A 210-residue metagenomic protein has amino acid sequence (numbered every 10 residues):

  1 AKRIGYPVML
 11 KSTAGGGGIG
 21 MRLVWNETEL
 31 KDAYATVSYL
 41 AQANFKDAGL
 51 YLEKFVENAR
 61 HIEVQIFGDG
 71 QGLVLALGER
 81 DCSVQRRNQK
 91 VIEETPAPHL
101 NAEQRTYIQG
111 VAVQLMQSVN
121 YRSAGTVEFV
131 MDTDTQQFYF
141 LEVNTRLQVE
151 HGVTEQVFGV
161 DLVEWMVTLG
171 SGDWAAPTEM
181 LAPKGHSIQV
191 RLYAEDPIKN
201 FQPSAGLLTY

Functional and structural regions predicted by a protein language model:
I4, S12, G17, V24-Y210: ATP-dependent carboxylate activation and anion-phosphoryl transfer catalytic cores that bind Mg-ATP to form
M9: N-terminal cofactor/phosphate-binding cores enriched in small/glycine residues, especially glycine-rich loops such as
